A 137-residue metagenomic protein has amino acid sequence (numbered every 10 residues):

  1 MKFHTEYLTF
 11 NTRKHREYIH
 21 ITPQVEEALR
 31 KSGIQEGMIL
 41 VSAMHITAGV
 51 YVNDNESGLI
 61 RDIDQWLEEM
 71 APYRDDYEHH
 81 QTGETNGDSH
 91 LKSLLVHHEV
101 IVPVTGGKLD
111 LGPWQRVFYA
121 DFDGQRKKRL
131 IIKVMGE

Functional and structural regions predicted by a protein language model:
M1-E137: Active-site histidine-anchored catalytic micro-motif
